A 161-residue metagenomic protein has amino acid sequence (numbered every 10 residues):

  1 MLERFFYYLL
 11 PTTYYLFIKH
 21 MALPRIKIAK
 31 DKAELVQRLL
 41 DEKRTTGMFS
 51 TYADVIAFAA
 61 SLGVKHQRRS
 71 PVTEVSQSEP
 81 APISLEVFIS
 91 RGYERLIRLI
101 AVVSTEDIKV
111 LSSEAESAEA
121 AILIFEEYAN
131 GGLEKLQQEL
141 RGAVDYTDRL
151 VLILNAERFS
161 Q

Functional and structural regions predicted by a protein language model:
L2-E42, A57, R69-Q161: Charged, low-complexity intrinsically disordered terminal regions and linker tails
M48-E74: Short, basic amphipathic alpha-helical segments that act as recognition/interaction helices in nucleic-acid-binding
